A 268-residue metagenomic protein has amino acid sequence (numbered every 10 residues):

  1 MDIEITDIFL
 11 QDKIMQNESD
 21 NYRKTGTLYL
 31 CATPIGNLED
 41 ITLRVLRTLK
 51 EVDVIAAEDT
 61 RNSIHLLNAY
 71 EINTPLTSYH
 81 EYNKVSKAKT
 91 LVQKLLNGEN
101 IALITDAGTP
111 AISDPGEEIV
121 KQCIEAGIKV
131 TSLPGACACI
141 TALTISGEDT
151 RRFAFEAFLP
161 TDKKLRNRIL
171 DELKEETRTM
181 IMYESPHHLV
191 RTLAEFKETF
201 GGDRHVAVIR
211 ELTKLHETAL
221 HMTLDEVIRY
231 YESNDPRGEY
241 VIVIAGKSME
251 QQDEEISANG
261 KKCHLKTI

Functional and structural regions predicted by a protein language model:
I5-H80: Glycine-rich, flexible N-terminal cofactor/catalytic loop recognition
T6-L10, T25, T179, Y183-I268: A contiguous loop/helix-start segment that scaffolds small-molecule binding in enzyme catalytic cores
T27-L28, G98-A102, T179: Loop/turn-to-beta-strand initiation segments
I35-G36, D106-P110, P186-H188, K247-M249: Short glycine-rich anion-binding loops that position phosphate/pyrophosphate groups of nucleotides and phosphorylated
L49-I55, I128-T131, T179-M180: Short active-site oxyanion
S78-V85, F158-K163: Conserved helicase motor
A88-C137: Glycine/small-residue-rich loop that forms an oxyanion/phosphate-binding "nest" at active or ligand-binding sites
E118-E176: Class I SAM-dependent methyltransferase SAM-binding "motif I" and its flanking Rossmann-like core
